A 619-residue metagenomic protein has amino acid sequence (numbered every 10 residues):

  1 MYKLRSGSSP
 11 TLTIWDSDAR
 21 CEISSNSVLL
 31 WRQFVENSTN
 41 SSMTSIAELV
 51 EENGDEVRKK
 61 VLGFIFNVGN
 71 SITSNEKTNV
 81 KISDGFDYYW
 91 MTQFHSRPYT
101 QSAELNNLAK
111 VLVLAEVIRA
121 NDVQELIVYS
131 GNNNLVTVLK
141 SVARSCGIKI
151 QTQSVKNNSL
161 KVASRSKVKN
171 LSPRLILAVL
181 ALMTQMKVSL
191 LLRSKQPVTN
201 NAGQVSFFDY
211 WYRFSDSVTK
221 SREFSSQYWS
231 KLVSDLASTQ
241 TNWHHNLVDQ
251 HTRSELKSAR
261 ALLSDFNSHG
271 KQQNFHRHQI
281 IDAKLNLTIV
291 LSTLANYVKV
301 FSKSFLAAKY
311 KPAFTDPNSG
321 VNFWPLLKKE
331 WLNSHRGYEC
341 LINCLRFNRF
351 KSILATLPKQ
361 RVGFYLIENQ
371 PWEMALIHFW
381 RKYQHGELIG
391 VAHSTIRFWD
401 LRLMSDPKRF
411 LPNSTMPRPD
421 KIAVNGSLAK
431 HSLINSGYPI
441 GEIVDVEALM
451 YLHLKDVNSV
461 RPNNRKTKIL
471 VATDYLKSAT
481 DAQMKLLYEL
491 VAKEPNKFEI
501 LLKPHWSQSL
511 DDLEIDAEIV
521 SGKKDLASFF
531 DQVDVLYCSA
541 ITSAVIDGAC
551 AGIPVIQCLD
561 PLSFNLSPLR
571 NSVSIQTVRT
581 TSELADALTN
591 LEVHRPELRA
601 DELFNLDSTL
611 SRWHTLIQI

Functional and structural regions predicted by a protein language model:
M1-I619: Catalytic-core helical/loop segments in enzymes performing group transfer/polymerization on anionic/lipid-linked
